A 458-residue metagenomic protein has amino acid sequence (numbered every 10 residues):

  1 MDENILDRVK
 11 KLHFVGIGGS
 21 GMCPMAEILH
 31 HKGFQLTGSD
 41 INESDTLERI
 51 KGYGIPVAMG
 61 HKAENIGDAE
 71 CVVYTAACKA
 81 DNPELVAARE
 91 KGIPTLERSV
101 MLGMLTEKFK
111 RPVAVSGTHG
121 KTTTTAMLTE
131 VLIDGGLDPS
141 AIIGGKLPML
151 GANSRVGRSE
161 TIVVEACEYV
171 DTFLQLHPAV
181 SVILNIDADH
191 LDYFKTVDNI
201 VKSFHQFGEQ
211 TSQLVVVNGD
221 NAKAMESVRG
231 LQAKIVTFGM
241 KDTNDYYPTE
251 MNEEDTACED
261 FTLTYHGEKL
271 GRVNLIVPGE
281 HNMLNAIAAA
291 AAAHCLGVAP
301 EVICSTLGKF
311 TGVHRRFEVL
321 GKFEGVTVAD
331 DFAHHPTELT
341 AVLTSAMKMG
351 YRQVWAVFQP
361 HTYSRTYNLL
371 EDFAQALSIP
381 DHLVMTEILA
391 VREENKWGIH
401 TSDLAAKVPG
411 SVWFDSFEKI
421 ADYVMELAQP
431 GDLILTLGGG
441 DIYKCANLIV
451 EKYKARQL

Functional and structural regions predicted by a protein language model:
M1-E97, M101, A222, Y247-E250 (+3 more regions): N-terminal leader/targeting and accessory segments in enzymes
D2-H13, G21, M25-K32, F109 (+4 more regions): Nucleotide phosphate-binding/pyrophosphate-handling subdomain across enzymes that bind or process nucleotide phosphates
E3-I5, I28-F34, K51, N65 (+6 more regions): Phosphate-binding loop of NTP-binding sites
K11-F14, V72, V113, P139 (+3 more regions): Conserved hydrophobic helix-helix packing surfaces used for dimerization/oligomerization
F34-I41, L214-G219, W355-Q359, P380-A390: Short internal beta-strands
S39-D40, A58-H61, L96-G103, A141-G145 (+6 more regions): Beta-strand->loop->alpha-helix junctions that form or flank phosphate-binding loops in nucleotide-handling enzymes
I66-C71, E160, Q429-D432: Short acidic/histidine-rich motifs immediately flanking catalytic phosphotransfer sites in two-component signaling
F373-P430: C-terminal helical cap/extension that packs against the catalytic core of soluble nucleotide-cofactor enzymes
